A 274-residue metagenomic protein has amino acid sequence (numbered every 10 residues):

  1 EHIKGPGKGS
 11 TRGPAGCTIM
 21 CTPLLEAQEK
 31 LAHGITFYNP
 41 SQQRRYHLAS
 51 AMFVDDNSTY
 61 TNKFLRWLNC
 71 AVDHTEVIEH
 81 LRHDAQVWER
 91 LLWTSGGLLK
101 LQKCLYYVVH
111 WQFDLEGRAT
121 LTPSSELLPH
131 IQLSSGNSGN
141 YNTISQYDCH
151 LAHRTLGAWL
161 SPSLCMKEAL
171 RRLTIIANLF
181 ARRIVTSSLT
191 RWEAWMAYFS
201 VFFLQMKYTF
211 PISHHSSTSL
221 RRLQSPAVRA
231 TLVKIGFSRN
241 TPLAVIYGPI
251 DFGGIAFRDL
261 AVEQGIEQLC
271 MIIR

Functional and structural regions predicted by a protein language model:
H2-F37, H80-L81, C165, W192-M196 (+1 more regions): Conserved pre-motif C helix in the palm subdomain of viral-like polymerases
G9, C21-L24, D55, L92 (+6 more regions): Mobile genetic element proteins and their domesticated derivatives, centered on retroelements and DNA transposons
C17-C70: Active-site palm subdomain of RNA-directed nucleic acid polymerases
Q42-Q43, L101-Q112, L220-V228, P242-D251: A glycine-rich phosphate-binding loop feature that marks nucleotide/adenosyl-phosphate handling sites
A71-G96, I175-L179: Inter-domain linker/hinge segments that demarcate the starts of reverse transcriptase and RNase H-type modules
L98-L151: Short, conserved micro-motifs composed of acidic
L133-S217, I235, I266-R274: Basic, alpha-helical interaction scaffolds
L223, G236-R274: Extended C-terminal regions of large enzymes
